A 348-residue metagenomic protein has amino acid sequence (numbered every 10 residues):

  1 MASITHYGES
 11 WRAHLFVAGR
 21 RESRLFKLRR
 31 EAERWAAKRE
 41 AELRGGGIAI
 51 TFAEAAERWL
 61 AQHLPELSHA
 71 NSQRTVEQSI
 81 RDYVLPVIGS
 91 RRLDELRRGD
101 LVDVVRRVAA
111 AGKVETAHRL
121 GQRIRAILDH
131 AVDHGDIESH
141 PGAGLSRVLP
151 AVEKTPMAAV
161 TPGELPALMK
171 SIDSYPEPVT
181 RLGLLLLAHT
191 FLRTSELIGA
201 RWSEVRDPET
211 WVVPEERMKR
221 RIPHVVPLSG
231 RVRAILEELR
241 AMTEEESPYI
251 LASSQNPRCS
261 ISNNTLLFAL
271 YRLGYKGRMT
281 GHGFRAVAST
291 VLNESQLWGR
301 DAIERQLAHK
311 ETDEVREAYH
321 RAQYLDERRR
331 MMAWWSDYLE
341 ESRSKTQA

Functional and structural regions predicted by a protein language model:
T5-G99, L325-D326, R330-A333, D337-E340 (+1 more regions): N-terminal DNA-binding module of tyrosine recombinases/phage integrases
E9, A111-R123, D133, I137-A200 (+4 more regions): Basic, Lys/Arg- and aromatic-enriched nucleic-acid-binding interface segment
E9-L15, V213, V226, I303: Short beta-strand motif preference
A13, L101, I124, L197 (+2 more regions): Short, basic/aromatic-rich helical patch in the C-terminal catalytic core of site-specific tyrosine
D94-R106, A143-V148: Short, conserved phosphate-binding/catalytic loop or strand-edge motifs used in phosphoryl-/nucleotidyl-transfer
S139, S203-T210, K276-R278, L297-A318 (+1 more regions): Short, polar N-cap/turn motifs at the start of nucleic acid-interacting alpha helices
A151-V152, A159, V213-R220, L297 (+1 more regions): Catalytic-site neighborhood detector that most strongly recognizes the C-terminal catalytic loop/helix of tyrosine
T161-P166, R217, P227-G277, G283 (+3 more regions): Active-site/catalytic core of tyrosine-dependent DNA strand-transfer enzymes
